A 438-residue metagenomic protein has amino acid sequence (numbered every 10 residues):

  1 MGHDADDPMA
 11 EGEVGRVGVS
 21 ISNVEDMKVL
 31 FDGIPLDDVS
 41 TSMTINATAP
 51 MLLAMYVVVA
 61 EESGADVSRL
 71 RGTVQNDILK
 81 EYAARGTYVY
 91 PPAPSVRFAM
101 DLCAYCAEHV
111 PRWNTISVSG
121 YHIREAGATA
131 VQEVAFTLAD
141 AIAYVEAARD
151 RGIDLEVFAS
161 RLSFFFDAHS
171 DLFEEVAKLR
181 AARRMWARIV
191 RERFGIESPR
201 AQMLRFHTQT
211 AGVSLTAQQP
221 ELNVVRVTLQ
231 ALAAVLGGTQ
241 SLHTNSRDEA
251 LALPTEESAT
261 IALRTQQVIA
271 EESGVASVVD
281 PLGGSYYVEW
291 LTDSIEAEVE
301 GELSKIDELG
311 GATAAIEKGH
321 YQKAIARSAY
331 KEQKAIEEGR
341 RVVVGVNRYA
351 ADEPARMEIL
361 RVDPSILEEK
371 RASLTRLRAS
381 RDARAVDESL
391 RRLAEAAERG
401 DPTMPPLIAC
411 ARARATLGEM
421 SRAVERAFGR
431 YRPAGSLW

Functional and structural regions predicted by a protein language model:
M1-H169, E174, R193, R200-H207 (+4 more regions): Catalytic alpha/beta active-site cores
H3-D4, L79, A252-L253, I325 (+1 more regions): Short Asp/Glu-rich motifs
G15-S22, T41-L52, E62, T87-F98 (+14 more regions): Catalytic cores of large soluble enzymes that bind and process phosphate-bearing ligands
E25, L53-A54, R184-M185, R226 (+1 more regions): A generic alpha-helix surface/boundary motif
D32-L36, V58-D66, M100-R112, D140-I153 (+14 more regions): Generic secondary-structure signature for well-ordered alpha-helical cores
S119, A135-Y144, S160-G345: Active-site capping/gating regions of soluble enzymes
E256, R264-Q267, E271-W438: Flexible, glycine-rich loop/tail regions that form catalytic "lids" or insertion modules at the edges of active sites
